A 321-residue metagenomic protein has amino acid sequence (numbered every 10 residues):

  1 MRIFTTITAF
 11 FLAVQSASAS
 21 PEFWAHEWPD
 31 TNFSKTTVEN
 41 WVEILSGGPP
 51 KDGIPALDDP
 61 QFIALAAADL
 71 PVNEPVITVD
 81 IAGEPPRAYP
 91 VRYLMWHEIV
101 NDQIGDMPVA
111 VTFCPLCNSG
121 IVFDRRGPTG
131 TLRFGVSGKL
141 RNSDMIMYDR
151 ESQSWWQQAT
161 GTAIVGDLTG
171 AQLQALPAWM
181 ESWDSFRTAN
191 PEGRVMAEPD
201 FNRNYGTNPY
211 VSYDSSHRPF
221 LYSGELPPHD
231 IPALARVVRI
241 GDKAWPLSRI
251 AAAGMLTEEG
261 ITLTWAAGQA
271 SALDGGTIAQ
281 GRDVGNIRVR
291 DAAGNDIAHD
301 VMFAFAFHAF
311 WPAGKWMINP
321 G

Functional and structural regions predicted by a protein language model:
T5-Q15: Bacterial N-terminal signal peptides
A19-G321: Mid-to-C-terminal functional-domain signal that highlights helix-capping/loop sites within ligand-binding modules
